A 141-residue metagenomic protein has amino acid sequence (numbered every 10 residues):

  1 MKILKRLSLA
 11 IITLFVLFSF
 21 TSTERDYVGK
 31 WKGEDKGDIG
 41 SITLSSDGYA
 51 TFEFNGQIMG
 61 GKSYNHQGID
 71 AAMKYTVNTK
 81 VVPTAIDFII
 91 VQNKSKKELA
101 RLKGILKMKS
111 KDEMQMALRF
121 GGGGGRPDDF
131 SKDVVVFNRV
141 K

Functional and structural regions predicted by a protein language model:
M1-S8: Bacterial N-terminal signal peptides that target proteins for export
A10-L17: Bacterial N-terminal signal peptides
S19-K32: N-terminal helix-cap/turn-to-beta initiation motif at the start of protein domains
G33-I39, G56-G122: Contiguous, well-ordered beta-strand patches that form the walls/edges of small beta-barrel/beta-sandwich domains
G123, P127-K141: C-terminal partner/receptor-binding element of secreted or periplasmic proteins
